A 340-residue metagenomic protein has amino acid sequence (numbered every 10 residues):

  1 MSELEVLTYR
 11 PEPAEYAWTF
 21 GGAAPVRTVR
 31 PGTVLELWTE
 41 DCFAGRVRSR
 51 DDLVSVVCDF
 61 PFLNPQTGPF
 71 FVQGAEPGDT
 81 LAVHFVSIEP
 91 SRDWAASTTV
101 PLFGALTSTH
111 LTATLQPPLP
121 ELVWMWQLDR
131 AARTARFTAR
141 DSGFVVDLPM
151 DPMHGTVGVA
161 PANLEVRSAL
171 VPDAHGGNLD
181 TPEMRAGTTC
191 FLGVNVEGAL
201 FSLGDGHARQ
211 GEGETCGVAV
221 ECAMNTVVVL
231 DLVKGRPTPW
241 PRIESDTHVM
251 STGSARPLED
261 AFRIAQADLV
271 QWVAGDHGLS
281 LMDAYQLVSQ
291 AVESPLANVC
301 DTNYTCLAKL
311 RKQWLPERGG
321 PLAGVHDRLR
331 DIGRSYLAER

Functional and structural regions predicted by a protein language model:
S2-C58: N-terminal, Lys/Arg-enriched amphipathic/low-complexity engagement segments that precede the first folded domain
Y9-F20, F60-T67, R167-H175: Short, structured beta-strand/loop micro-motifs enriched in basic residues and often containing a Trp
L37, T80-V83, L192: A generic structural signal for residues embedded in beta-strands
C42-L53, I88-T99, G198-A208, A297-C300: Short, Lys/Arg- and Gly-enriched loop/turn segments at beta-strand edges
S87-R185: Intrinsically disordered, low-complexity linker/loop segments enriched in Gly/Pro and charged/polar residues
M150-E259, V270: Conserved mixed alpha/beta catalytic, RNA-binding, or beta-rich assembly cores of soluble enzyme, regulatory
